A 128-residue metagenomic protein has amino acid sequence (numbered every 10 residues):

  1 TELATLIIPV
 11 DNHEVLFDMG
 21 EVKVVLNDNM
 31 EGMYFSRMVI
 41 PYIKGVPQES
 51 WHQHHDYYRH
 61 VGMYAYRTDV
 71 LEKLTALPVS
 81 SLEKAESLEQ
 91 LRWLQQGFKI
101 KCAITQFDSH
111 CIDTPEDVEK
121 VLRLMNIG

Functional and structural regions predicted by a protein language model:
T1-L77: Conserved core of the sugar-phosphate nucleotidyltransferase
W51-G128: Conserved alpha/beta core of the MobA/IspD/sugar-nucleotide pyrophosphorylase nucleotidyltransferase superfamily
